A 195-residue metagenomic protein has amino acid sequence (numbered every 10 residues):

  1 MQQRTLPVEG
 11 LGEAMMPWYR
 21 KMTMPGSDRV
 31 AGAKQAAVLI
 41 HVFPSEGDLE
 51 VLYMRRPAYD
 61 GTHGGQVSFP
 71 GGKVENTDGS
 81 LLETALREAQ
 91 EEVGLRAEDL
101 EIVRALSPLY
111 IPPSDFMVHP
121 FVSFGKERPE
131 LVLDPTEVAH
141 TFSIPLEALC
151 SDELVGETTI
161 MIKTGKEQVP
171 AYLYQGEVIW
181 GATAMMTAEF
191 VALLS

Functional and structural regions predicted by a protein language model:
M1-S68, K73-E91, L95-P129, I160-S195: N-terminal leader/linker segments that precede catalytic domains of diphosphate-processing enzymes
L133-V169, L173-Q175: NUDIX/MutT-family hydrolases
